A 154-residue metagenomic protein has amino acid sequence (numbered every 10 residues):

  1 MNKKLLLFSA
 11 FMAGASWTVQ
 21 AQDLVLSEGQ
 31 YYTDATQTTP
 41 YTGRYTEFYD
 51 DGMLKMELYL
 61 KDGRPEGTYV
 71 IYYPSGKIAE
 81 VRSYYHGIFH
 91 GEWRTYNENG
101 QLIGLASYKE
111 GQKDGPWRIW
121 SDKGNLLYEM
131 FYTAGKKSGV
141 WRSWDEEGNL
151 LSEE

Functional and structural regions predicted by a protein language model:
M1-V25: Bacterial Sec-dependent N-terminal signal peptides
W17-E154: Glycine/tyrosine- and acidic-biased, solvent-exposed loop/turn segments at the edges of beta-strands
